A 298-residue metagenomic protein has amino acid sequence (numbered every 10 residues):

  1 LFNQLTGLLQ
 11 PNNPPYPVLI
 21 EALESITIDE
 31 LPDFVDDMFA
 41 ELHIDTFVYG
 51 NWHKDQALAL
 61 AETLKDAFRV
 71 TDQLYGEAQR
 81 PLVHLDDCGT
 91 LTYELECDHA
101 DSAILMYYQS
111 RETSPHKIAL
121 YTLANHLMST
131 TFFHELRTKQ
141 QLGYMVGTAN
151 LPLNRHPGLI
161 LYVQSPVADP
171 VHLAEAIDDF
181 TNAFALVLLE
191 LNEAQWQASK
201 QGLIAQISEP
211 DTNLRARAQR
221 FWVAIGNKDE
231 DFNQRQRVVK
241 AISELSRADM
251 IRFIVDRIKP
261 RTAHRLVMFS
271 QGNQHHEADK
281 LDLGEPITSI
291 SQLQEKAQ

Functional and structural regions predicted by a protein language model:
L1-F68, D72, A78-L85, T92-C97 (+1 more regions): C-terminal regions of mature proteins
Q10-P14, F39-H43, L85, D98-L105 (+4 more regions): Short acidic (Asp/Glu) and glycine-rich catalytic loops that position anionic groups and cofactors
L31, T46, M106, Y121-T122 (+4 more regions): Buried hydrophobic packing residues in well-ordered domains
V48-N51, Y108-S110, V163-V167, S270: Short beta-strand-to-loop capping motifs
K54-A59, S114-I118, A168-E175, H276-D279: Short, conserved charged micro-motifs
A67-T71, T131, L151-N213, E230 (+1 more regions): M16/insulysin-pitrilysin zinc metalloprotease superfamily fold
A103-Q109, N125-P166: A structural supersecondary motif
H116-M128: Active/ligand-binding-proximal structured segments within catalytic/core domains that scaffold catalytic residues
